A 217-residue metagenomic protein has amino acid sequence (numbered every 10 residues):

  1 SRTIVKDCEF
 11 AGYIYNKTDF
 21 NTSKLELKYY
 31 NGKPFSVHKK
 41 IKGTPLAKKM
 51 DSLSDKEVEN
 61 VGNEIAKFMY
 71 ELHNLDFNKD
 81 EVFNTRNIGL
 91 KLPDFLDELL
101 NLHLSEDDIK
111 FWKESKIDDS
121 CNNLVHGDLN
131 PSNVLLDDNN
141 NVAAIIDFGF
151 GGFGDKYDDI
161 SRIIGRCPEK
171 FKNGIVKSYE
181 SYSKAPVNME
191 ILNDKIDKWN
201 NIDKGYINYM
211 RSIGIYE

Functional and structural regions predicted by a protein language model:
S1-V82: ATP-binding pocket architecture of kinase catalytic cores
E57-N63, Y70-G127, D137, N188: An alpha-helical support segment within catalytic cores of ATP-dependent transferases
N122-L124, D137-V187: Active-site Asp-x-Gly
L124-G127, I145-I146, I196-N200: Short beta-strand segments
N130: Catalytic metal-binding/acid-base residues of hydrolase active sites
S181, A185, I202-E217: ATP/Mg2+ or Mg2+-diphosphate-binding catalytic cores that bind nucleotide phosphates or diphosphates via glycine-rich
K184-I196: All-alpha amphipathic helical-bundle segments outside canonical DNA-binding/catalytic cores that form hydrophobic
